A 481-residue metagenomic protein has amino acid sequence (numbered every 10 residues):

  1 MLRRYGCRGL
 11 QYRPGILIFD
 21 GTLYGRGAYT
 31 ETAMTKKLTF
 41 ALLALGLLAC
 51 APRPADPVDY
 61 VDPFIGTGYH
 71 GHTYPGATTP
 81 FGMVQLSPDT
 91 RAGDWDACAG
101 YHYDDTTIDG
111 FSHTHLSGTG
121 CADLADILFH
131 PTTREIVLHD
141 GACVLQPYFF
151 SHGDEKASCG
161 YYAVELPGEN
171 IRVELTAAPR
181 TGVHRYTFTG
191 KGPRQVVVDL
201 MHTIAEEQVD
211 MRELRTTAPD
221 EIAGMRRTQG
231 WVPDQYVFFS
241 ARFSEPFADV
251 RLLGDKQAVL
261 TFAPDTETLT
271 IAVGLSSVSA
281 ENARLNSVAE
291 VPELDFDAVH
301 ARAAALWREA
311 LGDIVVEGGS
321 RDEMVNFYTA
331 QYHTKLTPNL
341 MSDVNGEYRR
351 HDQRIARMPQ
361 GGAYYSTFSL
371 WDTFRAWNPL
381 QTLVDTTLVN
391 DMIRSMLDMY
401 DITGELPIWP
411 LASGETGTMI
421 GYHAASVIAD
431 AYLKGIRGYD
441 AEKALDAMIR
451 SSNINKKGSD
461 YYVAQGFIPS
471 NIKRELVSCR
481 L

Functional and structural regions predicted by a protein language model:
Y12: Cationic, low-complexity basic patches in intrinsically disordered or flexible, solvent-exposed regions
I16-I18, T22-A33: Short, Lys/Arg-enriched N-terminal segments with co-localized hydrophobic residues within the first ~10-30 amino acids
L17, P52-R53: Residue-level recognition of alpha-helix boundary/capping or hinge positions
T35-L42: Sec-dependent signal peptide recognition, specifically the positively charged N-region followed immediately by
L48-A49: C-terminal motif of bacterial Sec signal peptides marking the signal peptidase cleavage site
R53-S426, Y432-R480: Accessory carbohydrate-recognition regions in carbohydrate-active enzymes
